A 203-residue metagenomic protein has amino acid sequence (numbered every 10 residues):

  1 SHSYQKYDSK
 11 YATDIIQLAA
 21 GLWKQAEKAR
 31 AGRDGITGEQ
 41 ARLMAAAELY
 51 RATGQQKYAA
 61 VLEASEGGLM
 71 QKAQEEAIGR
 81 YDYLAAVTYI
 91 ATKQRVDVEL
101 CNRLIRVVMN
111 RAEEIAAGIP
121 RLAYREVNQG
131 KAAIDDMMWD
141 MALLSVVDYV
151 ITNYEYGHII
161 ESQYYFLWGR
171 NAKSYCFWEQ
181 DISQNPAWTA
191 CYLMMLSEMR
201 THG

Functional and structural regions predicted by a protein language model:
S1-K10, Q25, A29, A41-Q55 (+3 more regions): Well-ordered alpha-helical scaffold segments within catalytic/enzyme domains
T13-I16, I36-Q40, Q56, I134 (+1 more regions): Conserved structured core elements
I15-L18, L22, Q40-L43, L62 (+5 more regions): Generic hydrophobic/packing signal
I16-G32, R51-E76, R103-Y124, I160-Y175: Long, well-ordered core segments of solenoidal/helical folds
A26-Q40, E66-Y83, I115-W139, I182-T189: Solvent-exposed loop and edge beta-strand segments that line ligand/cofactor-binding and catalytic clefts
Y81, Q129-D136, E155-G203: CBM-like carbohydrate-recognition segments
